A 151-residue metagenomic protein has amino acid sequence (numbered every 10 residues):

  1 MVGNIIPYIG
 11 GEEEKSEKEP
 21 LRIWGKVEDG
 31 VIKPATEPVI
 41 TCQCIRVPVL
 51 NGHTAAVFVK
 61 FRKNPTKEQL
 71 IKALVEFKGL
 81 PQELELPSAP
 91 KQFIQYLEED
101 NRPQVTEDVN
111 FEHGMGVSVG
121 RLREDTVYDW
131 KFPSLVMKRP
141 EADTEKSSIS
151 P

Functional and structural regions predicted by a protein language model:
M1-P87: Active-site-lining helix/loop region of Rossmann-like oxidoreductase modules
L80-Q82, E98-P151: C-terminal helical cap and adjacent loop that interface with cofactors, partners, or active-site loops
K91-Q95: Conserved "HGTGT" condensation-loop signature of ketosynthase/thiolase-family condensing enzymes that catalyze
